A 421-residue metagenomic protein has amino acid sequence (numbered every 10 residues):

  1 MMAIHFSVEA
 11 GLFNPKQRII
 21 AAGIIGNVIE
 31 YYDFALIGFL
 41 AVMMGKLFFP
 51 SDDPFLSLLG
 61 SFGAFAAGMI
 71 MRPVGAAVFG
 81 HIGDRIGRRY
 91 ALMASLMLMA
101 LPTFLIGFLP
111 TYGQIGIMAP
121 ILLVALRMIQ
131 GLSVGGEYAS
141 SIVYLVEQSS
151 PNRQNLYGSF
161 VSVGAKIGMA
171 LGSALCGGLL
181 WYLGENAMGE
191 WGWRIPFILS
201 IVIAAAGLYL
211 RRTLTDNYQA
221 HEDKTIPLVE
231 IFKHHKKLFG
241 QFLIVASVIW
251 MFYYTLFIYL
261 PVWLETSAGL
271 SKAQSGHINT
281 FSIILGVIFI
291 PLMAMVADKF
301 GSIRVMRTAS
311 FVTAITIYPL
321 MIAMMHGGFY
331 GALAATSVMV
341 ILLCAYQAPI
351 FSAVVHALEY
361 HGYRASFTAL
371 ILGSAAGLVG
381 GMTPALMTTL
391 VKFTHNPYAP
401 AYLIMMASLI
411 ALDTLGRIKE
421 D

Functional and structural regions predicted by a protein language model:
G38, K236-G286, G380-P384: Extracytoplasmic gate region of multi-pass secondary transporters
P50, M97-I115, V312-G327: C-terminal ends and interior cores of transmembrane alpha-helices in multi-pass membrane transporters/permeases
G75-R88, I290-S302: Helix-to-loop junctions at the C-terminal end of transmembrane segments in multipass secondary transporters
R85-M97, K299-F311: Cytoplasmic membrane-interface "Motif A"-like loop-to-helix N-cap segments of 12-TM Major Facilitator Superfamily
L156-L180, I203, A369-T383: Glycine-rich segments within core transmembrane alpha-helices of 12-TM secondary carriers
G207-R212, M405-D421: Multi-pass alpha-helical transporter architecture, strongest for 12-TM Major Facilitator/SLC carriers used
R304-I350: C-terminal transmembrane helical hairpin of 12-TM major facilitator-type secondary transporters
Y360-T394: A late C-terminal transmembrane helix in Major Facilitator Superfamily
